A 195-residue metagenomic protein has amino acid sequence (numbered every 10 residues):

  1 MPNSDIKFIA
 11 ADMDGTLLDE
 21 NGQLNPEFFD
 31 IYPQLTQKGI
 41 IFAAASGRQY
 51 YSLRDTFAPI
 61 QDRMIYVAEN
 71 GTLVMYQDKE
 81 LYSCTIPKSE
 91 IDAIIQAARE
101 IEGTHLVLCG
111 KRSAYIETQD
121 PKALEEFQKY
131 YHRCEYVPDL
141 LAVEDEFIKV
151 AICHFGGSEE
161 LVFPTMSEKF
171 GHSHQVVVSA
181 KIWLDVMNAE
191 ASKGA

Functional and structural regions predicted by a protein language model:
M1-P2, R54-P59, T165: Short amphipathic alpha-helices and their capping/turn segments at secondary-structure boundaries
N3-I6, G39, R63, G103 (+2 more regions): A general structural motif
D5-G22: Asp-based phosphoryl-transfer active-site loop
T16, I41, K79-Y82, V150-A151 (+1 more regions): Conserved short-loop catalytic and cofactor-binding motifs
E20, A44-A45, H154, N188: Small/polar loops that bind or transfer phosphate-bearing groups
Q23-E27, A189-S192: Short secondary-structure boundary/capping elements
L24-A123: Active-site phosphate-binding/coordination module
A97, G103-A195: Conserved acidic, metal-coordinating active-site core of Asp-based, Mg2+-dependent phosphoryl-transfer enzymes
